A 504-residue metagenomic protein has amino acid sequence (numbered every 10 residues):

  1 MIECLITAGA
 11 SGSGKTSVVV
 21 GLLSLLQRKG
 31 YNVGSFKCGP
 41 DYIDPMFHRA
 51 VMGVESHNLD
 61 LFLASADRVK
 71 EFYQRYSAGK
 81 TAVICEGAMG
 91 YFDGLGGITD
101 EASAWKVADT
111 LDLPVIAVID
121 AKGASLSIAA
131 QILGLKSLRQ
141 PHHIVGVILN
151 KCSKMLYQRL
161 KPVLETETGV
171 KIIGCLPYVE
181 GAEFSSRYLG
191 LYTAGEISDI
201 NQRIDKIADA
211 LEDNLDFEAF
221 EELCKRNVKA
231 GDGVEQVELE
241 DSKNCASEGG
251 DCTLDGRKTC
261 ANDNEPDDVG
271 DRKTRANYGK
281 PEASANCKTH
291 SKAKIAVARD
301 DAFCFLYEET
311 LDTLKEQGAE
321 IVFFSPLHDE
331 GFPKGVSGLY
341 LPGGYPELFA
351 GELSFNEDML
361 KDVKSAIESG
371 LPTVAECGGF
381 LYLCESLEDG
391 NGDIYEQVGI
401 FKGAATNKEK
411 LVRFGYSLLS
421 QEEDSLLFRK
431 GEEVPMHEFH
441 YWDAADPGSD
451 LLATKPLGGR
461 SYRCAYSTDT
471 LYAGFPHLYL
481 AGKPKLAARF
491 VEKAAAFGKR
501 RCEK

Functional and structural regions predicted by a protein language model:
I2-L111, I119-G146, K151-R159, E235: ATP-dependent carboxylate-amine ligase catalytic core
L5, I84-E86, I116-V118, I148 (+3 more regions): Structural motif
K37, I172-E180, E320-H328: Beta-strand->loop->alpha-helix junctions that form or flank phosphate-binding loops in nucleotide-handling enzymes
L126-V237: Internal gly/pro-rich beta-alpha loop/helix module that stabilizes soluble enzyme cofactors or their anionic handles
E183-G233, S291, N407-K504: Amide-donor transfer/coupling interface in amidating biosynthetic enzymes
K229-S291, A496-E503: Intrinsically disordered, low-complexity terminal tails and inter-domain linkers enriched for S/T/G/P/D/E
K294-F355, K361, S365: Phosphate-binding active sites in nucleotide-utilizing proteins
P346-S425: Cysteine-nucleophile active-site neighborhood
